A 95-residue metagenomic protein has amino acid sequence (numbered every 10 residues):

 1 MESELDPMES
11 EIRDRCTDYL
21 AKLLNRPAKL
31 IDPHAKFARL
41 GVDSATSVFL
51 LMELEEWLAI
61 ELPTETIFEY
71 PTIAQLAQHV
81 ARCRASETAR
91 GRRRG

Functional and structural regions predicted by a protein language model:
E2-K29, C83-R84, T88-G95: Thiotemplate assembly-line natural product biosynthesis machinery
L20, E53-E55, L76: Hydrophobic micro-packing sites on short alpha-helices
K22, A38, E56: Short polybasic/polar patches that bind polyanions
A28, A45-P71: Phosphopantetheinylated carrier protein domains
K36, T72-A74: Short, structural beta-strand-to-alpha-helix junction motif
